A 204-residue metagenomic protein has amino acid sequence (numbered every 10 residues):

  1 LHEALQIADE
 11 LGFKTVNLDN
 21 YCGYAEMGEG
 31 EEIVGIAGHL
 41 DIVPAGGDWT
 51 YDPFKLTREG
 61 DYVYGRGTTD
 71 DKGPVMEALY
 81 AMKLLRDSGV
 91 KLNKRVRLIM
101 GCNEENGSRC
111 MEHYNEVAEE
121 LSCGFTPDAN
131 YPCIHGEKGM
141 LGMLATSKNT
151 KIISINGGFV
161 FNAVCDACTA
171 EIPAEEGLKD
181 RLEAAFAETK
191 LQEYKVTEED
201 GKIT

Functional and structural regions predicted by a protein language model:
L1-A45: N-terminal helical capping/dimerization or prosegment-like subdomains of hydrolases acting on amide or phosphate bonds
H2-L5, M82, E183: A generic structural signal for short, well-ordered alpha-helical segments in conserved domains
E10, I33-M100, V117: Active-site metal-coordination/substrate-binding segment of hydrolases, especially metallo-dependent peptidases
E10-L18, R58, I152, Q192-V196: Short secondary-structure junctions
D19-Y21, G38-L40, G60, T68 (+4 more regions): Fold-independent oxyanion-binding glycine-rich loops and adjacent beta-strand/coil segments at enzyme active sites
D71-S147: Acidic/histidine-rich catalytic neighborhood of metal-dependent amide-processing enzymes
G136-L144, N149-N156, V160-T204: Acidic-enriched catalytic cores of C-N bond-cleaving enzymes acting on peptides and small amides
